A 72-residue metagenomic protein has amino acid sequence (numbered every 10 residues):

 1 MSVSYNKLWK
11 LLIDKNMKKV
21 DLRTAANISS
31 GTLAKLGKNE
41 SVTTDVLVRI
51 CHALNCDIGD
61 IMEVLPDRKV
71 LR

Functional and structural regions predicted by a protein language model:
M1-V20: A short, Lys/Arg-rich alpha-helix, primarily the initiator
S2, L11, M62-R72: Short, charged recognition helix plus adjacent turn of helix-turn-helix-like nucleic-acid-binding domains
L12, R23, G37, C51: The alpha-helix within a helix-turn-helix
I13, N27, K38, P66: Residue-level detection of the helix-turn-helix DNA-binding "recognition helix"
N16-A34: Short alpha-helical DNA-recognition segment
E40-H52: Short, basic-rich loop-to-helix N-cap that marks the start of a DNA-contacting helix
